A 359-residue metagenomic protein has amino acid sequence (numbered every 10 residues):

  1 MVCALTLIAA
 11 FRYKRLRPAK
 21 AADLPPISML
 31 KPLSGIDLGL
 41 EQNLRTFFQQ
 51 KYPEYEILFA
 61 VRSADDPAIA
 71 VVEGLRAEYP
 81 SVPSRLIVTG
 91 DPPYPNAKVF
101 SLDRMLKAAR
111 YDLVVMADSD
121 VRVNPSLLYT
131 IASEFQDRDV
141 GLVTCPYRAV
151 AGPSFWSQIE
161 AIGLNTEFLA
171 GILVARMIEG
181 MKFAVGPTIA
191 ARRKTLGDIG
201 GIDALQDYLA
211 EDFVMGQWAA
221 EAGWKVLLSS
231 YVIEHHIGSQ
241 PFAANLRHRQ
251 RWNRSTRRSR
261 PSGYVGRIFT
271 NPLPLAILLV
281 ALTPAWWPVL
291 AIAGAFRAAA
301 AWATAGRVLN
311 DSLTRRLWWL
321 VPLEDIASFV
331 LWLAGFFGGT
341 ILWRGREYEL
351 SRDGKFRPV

Functional and structural regions predicted by a protein language model:
M1-D23, A161: N-terminal membrane-anchoring/stem segments of glycan-assembly enzymes
I8-A9, R267-L342: Membrane-embedded multi-pass helical conduit in multi-pass membrane proteins, especially envelope-biosynthetic
P25-S28, E56, V214: Cell-envelope/extracellular polymer assembly enzymes that use nucleotide-activated donors
L44-P93: Acidic donor-binding segment of Leloir-type glycosyltransferases
P67, A117-E134: Acidic donor-binding/catalytic loop of UDP-sugar-dependent glycosyltransferases, especially processive GT2
L102, V114: Short aromatic/hydrophobic "clamp" motif used to bind/position activated sugar donors
R110-D112, A184-I199: Conserved nucleotide-sugar donor-binding and metal-coordinating catalytic region shared by glycosyltransferases
F135-F168, K194-G197, I202-Y264, D353-K355: Catalytic donor/gating beta->alpha subdomain of glycosyltransferases that bind UDP-sugars
